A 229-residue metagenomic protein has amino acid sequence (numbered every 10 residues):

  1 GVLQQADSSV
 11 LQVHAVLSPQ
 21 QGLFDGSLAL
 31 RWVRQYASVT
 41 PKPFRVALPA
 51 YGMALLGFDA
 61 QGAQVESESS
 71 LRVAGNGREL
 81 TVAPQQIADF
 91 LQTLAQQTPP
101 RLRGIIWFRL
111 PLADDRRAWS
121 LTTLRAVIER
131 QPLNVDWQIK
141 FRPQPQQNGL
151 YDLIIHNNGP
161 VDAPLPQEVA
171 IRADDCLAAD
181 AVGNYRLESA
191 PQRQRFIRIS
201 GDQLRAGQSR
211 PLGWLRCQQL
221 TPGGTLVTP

Functional and structural regions predicted by a protein language model:
G1-E68, N76: Substrate-binding surface in catalytic domains of secreted glycosidases
S38-T40, P99, P145-Q147: Solvent-exposed loop and beta-edge segments used for protein-protein assembly and interaction
A50-M53, D59-V135: Substrate-binding cleft of secreted/luminal carbohydrate-active enzymes
T122-Q146, R172-D175: Low-complexity, acidic Ser/Thr/Pro/Gly-rich terminal tails and inter-domain linkers that flank the onset of structured
K140-G149, E188-R193: Short, ordered beta-strand-loop transition motifs
Q147-L165, I171: Asparagine-centered strand-capping/turn motif at beta-strand->loop junctions
A178-G223: Intrinsically disordered, low-complexity Pro/Gly/Ser/Thr-rich segments with frequent PxxP/GP/PP motifs and embedded
G223-P229: Serine/threonine-enriched low-complexity regions used as flexible
